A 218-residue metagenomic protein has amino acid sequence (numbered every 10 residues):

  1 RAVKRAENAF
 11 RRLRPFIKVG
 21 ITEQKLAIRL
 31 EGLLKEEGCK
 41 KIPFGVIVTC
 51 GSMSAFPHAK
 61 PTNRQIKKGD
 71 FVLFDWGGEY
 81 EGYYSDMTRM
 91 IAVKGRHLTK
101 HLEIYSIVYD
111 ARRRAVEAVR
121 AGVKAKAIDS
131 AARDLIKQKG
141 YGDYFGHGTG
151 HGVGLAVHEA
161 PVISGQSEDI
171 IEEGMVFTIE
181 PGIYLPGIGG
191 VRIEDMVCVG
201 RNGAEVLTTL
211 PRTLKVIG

Functional and structural regions predicted by a protein language model:
R1-G218: Active-site neighborhoods and metal-handling regions in enzymes and metal-associated proteins
